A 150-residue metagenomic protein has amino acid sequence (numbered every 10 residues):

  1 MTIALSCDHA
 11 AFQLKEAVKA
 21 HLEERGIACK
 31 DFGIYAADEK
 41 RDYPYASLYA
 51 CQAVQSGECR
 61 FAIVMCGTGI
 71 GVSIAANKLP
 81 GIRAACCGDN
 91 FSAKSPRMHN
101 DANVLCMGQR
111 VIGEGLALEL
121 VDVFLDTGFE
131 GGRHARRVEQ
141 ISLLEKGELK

Functional and structural regions predicted by a protein language model:
T2-S6, A10-A11, N90-K150: C-terminal binding/interaction regions
A4-R25: Glycine-rich phosphate/diphosphate-binding loop of Rossmann-like nucleotide-binding domains
E16-K19, I74-K78, L118: Short amphipathic alpha-helical segments
R25, L79-P80, N100: Short, structured coil segments at secondary-structure junctions
A28-E39: A short beta-strand-loop structural module common to alpha/beta enzyme folds
Y35-A37, G67-I70, N90-S92, R110-V111: Acidic, glycine-rich active-site loops and adjacent beta-strand->loop/helix elements that engage anionic groups
A46-C86: Helix-adjacent hinge/juxtasegments
